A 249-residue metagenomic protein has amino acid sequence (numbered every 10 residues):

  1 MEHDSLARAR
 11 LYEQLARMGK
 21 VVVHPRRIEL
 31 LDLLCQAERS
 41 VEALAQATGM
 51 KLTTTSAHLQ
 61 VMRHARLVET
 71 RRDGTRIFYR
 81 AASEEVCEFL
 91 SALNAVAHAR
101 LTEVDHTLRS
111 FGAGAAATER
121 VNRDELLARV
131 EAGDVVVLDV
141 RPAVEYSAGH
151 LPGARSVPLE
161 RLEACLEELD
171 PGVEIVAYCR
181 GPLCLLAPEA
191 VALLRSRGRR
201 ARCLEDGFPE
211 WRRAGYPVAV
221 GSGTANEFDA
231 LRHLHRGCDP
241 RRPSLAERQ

Functional and structural regions predicted by a protein language model:
E2-H3, L15-K20, L33-C35, R76-A117 (+2 more regions): Rhodanese-like catalytic fold shared by cysteine-dependent sulfurtransferases and DSP/PTP-type phosphatases
P25-I28, Q36-S40: Short capping segments at the starts of secondary-structure elements
L30, A43-A47: A short acidic, leucine-rich amphipathic alpha-helix
K51-L52: Helix-turn-helix DNA-binding motif, specifically the short coil turn and the N-cap/start of the second
L59-Q60, F208: Short, hydrophobic-biased segments on the C-terminal half of alpha helices that form "recognition helices"
R63-D73, R80: Beta-hairpin "wing" of winged helix-turn-helix
L126, D134-R141, V157: Short hydrophobic beta-strand that contains or immediately precedes a catalytic carboxylate
